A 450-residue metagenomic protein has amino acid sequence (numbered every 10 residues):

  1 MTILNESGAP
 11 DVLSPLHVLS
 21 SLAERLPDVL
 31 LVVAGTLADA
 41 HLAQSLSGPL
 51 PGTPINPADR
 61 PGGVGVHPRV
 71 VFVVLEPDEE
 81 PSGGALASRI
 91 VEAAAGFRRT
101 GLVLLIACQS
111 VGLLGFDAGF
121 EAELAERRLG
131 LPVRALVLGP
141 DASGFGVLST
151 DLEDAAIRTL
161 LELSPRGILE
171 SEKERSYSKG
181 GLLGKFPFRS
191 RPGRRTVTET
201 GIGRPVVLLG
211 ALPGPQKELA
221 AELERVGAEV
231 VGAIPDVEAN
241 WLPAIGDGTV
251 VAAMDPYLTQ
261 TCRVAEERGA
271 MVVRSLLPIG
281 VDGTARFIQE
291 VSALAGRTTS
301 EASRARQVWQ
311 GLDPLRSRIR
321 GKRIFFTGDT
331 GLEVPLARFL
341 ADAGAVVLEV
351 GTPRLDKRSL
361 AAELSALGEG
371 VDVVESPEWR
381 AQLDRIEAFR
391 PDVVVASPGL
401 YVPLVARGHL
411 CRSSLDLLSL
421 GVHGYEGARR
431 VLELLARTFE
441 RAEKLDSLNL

Functional and structural regions predicted by a protein language model:
M1-L450: An N-terminal assembly and electron-transfer interface module characteristic of large anaerobic redox and radical
